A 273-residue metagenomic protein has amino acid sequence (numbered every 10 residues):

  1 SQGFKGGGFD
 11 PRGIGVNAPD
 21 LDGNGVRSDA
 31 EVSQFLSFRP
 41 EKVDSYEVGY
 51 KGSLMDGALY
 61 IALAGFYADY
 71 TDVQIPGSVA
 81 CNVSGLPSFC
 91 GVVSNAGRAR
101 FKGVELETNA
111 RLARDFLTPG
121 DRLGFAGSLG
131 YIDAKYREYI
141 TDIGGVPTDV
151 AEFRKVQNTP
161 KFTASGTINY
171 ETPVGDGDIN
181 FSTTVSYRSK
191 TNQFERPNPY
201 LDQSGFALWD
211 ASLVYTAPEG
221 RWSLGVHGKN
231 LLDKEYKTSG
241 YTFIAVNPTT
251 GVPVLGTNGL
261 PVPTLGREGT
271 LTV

Functional and structural regions predicted by a protein language model:
G3-G7, I14, M55, A68-D72 (+3 more regions): Structural signature of outer-membrane beta-barrel domains
K5, D20-D29, S37-A96, R100-V104 (+2 more regions): Membrane-embedded beta-barrel scaffold of Gram-negative outer-membrane proteins
G6, G15, N24, T141 (+3 more regions): C-terminal beta-barrel architecture of Gram-negative outer-membrane proteins
G8-G15, G23-G25, V73-A80, P119-G120 (+3 more regions): Outer-membrane beta-barrel translocator domains and adjoining extracellular loop/strand segments of Gram-negative
P40, G52-L54, T108-L112, Y170-T172 (+2 more regions): Residue-level signature of outer-membrane beta-barrel architecture
K42-Y46, G57, R100-V104, N158-A164 (+2 more regions): Residues that define the transmembrane beta-barrel architecture of outer-membrane proteins
A58-D69, S88-E195: Gram-negative outer-membrane beta-barrel transporters
S186-E195, Y215-V273: C-terminal beta-signal and adjacent terminal beta-strands/loops of Gram-negative outer-membrane beta-barrel proteins
